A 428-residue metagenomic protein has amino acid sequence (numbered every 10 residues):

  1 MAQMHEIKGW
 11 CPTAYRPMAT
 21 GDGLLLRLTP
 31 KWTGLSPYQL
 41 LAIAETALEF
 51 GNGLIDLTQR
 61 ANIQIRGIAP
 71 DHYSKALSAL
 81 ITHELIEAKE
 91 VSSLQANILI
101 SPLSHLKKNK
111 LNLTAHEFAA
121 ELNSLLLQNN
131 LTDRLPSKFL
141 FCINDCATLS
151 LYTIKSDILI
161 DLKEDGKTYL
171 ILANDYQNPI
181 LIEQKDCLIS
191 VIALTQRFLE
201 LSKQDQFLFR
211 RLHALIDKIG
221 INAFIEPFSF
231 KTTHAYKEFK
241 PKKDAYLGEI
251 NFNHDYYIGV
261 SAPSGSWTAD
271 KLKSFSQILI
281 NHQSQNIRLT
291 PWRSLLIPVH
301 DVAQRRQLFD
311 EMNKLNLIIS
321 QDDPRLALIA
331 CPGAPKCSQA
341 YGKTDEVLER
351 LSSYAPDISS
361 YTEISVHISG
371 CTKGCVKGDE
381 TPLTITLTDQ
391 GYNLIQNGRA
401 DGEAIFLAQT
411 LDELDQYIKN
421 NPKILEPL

Functional and structural regions predicted by a protein language model:
M1-I7, L425-L428: Short, low-complexity, intrinsically disordered N-terminal peptides in bacterial proteins
A2-Q3, L24-L170, Q184, I189 (+1 more regions): Small-residue-enriched alpha-helical segments and adjacent helix-cap loops that form tight helix-helix packing
M4-A19, K242: Intrinsic, low-complexity N-terminal interaction/targeting segments
Y15-T20, G51-L57, E200-Q204, Y246-N253 (+1 more regions): Short, flexible, solvent-exposed loop/turn segments with mixed acidic/basic and small polar residues
G21-G23, L172-D175, Q204, F252-Y256 (+4 more regions): Short acidic (Asp/Glu) and glycine-rich catalytic loops that position anionic groups and cofactors
D71-H72, Q206-A245: Terminal amphipathic helices with adjacent charged low-complexity linkers/tails
L135-K218, D379, T384-L428: Mobile "lid/hinge" segments at catalytic clefts and subdomain interfaces of large enzymes
G166-L172, P241, A245-Y256: Phosphate/diphosphate-binding glycine-rich loops and adjacent basic-rich segments that engage nucleotide
